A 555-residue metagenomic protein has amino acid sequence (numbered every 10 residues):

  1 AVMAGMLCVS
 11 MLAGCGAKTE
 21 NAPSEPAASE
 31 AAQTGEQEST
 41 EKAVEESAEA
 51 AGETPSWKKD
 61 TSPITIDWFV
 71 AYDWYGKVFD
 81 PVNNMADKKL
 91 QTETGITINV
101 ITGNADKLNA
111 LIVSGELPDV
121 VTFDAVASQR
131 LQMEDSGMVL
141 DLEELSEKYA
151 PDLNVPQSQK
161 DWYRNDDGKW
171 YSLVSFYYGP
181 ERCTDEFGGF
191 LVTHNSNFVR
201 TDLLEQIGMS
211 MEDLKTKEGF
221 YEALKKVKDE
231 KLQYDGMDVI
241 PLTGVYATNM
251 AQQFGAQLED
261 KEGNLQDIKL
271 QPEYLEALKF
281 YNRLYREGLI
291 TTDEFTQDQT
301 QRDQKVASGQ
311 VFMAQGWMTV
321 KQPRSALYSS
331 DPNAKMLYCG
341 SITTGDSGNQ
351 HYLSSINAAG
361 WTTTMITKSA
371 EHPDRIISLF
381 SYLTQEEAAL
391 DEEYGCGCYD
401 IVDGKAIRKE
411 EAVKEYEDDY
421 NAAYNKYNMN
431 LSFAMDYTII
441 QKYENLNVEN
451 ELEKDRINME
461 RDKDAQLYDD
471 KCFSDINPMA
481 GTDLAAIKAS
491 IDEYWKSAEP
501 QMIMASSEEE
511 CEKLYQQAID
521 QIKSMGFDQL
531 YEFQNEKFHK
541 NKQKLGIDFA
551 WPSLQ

Functional and structural regions predicted by a protein language model:
V2, P81, M85, G103 (+17 more regions): Generic recognition of stable, solvent-exposed alpha-helical segments in well-folded globular domains
A4, V9, C15-D213, A251 (+3 more regions): Conserved N-terminal structural module of periplasmic/extracytoplasmic solute-binding proteins
C8, S114, V139, K148 (+9 more regions): Short, well-ordered loop/turn and helix-capping segments at boundaries between secondary-structure elements and domains
S62-I66, T94-I98, G115-D119, G137-L140 (+6 more regions): Loop/turn elements at helix/coil->beta-strand transitions in domains of secreted/extracellular proteins
R130-Q132, V245-D260, N282-I439: Extracytoplasmic/periplasmic substrate-binding proteins
G137-D166, A223-K231, D235-N264, F312-D331: Carboxylate/His-rich catalytic cores and anion/metal-binding grooves
E143, V174-Y246, E259-Q310, M365-R375 (+2 more regions): Helix-loop-helix "hinge/cap" segment bordering the ligand-binding cleft or interdomain interface
E386-Q501, S506: Conserved small-residue motifs centered on glycine
